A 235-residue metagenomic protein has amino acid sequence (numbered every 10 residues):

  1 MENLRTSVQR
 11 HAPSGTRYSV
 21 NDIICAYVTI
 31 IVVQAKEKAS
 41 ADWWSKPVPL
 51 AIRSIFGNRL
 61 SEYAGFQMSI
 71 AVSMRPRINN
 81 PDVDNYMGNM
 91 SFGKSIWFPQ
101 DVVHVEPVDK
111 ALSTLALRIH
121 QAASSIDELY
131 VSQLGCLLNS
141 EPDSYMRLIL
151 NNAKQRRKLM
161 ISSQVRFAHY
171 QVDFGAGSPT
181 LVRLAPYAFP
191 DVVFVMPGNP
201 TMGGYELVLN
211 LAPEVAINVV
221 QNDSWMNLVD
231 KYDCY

Functional and structural regions predicted by a protein language model:
M1-Y235: Acyl-CoA-dependent O-acyltransferases
